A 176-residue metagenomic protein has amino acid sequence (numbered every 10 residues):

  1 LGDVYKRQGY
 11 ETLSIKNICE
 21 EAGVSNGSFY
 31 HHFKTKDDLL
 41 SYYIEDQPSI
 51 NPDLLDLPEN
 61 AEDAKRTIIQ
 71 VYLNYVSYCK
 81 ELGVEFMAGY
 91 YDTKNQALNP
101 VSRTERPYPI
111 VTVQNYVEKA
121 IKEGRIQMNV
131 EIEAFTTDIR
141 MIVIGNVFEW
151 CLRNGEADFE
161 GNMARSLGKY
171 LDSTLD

Functional and structural regions predicted by a protein language model:
L1-Y5: Short, small-residue-biased leader/transition segments that mark boundaries at the very start of proteins
R7-D38, Y42: Helix-turn-helix
I15, I44-N51: Short, basic, alpha-helical segments at the C-terminal edge of helix-turn-helix-like DNA-binding modules
L40, I44, N99-I110, T136 (+1 more regions): Amphipathic, non-transmembrane alpha-helical scaffold segments
S41, I69, L73, I110 (+4 more regions): An amphipathic alpha-helix signature
Y42, D56-E81, T136-I139, E160: Hydrophobic alpha-helical connector segments
S77-Q114, R125: Short secondary-structure transition hinges
M87-Y91, I121-G168: Hydrophobic/aromatic-rich alpha-helical bundle segments in the mid-to-C-terminal region
